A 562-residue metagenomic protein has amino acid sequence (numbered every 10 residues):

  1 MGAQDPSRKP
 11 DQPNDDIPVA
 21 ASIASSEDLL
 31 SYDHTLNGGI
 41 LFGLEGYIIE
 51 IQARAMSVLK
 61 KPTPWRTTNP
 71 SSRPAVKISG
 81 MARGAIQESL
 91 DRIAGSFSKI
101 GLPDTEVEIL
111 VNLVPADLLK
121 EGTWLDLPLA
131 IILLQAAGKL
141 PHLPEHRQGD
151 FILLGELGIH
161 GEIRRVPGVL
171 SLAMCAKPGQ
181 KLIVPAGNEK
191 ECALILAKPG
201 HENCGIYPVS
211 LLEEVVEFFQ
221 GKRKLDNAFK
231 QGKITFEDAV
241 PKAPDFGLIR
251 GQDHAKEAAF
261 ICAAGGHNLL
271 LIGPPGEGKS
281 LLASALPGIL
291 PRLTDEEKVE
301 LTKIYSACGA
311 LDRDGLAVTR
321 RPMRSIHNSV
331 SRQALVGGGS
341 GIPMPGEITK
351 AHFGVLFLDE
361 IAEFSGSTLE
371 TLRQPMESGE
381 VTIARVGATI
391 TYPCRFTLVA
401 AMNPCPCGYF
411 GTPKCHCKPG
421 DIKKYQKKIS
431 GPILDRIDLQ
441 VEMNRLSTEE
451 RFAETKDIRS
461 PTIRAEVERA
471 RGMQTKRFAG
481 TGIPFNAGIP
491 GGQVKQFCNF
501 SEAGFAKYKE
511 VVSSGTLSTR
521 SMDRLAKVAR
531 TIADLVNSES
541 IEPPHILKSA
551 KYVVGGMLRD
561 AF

Functional and structural regions predicted by a protein language model:
G2-L270, E277, A384, E539-F562: Peripheral, non-AAA+ core regions of ATP-driven protein-machinery
V76-L90, P103-E106, N112-G122, P343 (+1 more regions): Basic, amphipathic alpha-helical bundle interface domains used for macromolecular binding and assembly
L154, A351, L358-I361: Hydrophobic residues in beta-strands of the RecA-like P-loop NTPase core, especially within AAA+ ATPase
H160, L358-S365, G408: Catalytic P-loop NTPase motifs of RecA-like helicase/translocase cores
F260, P322, Q333-V355: Conserved alpha-helical scaffold flanking the Walker A/P-loop in AAA+ ATPase domains
L271-L311: Walker A/P-loop
G273, G337, E360: The Walker A (P-loop) glycine that initiates the GxxxxGKT/S ATP-binding motif of P-loop NTPases
L316-A334: Inter-Walker segment of RecA-like/P-loop motor cores
